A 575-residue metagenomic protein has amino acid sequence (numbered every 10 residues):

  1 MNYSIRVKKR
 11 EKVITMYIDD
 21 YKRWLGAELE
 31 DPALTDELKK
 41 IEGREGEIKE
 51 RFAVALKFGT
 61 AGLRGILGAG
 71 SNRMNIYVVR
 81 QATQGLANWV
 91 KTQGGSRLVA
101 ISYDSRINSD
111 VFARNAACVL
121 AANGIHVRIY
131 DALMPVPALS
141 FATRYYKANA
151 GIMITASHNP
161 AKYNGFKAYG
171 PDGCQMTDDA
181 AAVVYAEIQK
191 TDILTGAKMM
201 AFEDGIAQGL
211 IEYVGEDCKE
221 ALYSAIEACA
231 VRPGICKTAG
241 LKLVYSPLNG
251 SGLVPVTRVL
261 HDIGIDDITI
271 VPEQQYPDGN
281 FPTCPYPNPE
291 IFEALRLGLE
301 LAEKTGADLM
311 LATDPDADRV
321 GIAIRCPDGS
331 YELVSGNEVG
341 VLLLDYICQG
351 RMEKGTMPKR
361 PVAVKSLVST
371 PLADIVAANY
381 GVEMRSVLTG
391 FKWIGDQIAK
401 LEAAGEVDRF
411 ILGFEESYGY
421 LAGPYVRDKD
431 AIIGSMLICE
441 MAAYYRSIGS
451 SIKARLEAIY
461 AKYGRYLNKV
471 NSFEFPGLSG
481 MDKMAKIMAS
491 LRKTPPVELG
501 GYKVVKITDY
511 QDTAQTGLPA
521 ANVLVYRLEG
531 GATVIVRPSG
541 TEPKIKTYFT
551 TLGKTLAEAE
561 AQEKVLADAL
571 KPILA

Functional and structural regions predicted by a protein language model:
Y3-T15: Short, Lys/Arg-enriched N-terminal segments with co-localized hydrophobic residues within the first ~10-30 amino acids
Y21-A116, N123, I206, I211-A239 (+1 more regions): An N-terminal, well-structured beta->alpha segment
E47-L56, N164-A302: Gly/Ser/Thr-enriched, mixed-charge loops and adjacent short helices that form phosphate/oxyanion-binding elements
F52-N72, A156-N159, L243, P247-V259 (+4 more regions): Conserved phosphate/anionic-ligand binding catalytic regions in large, soluble enzymes, centered on
A100-Y163, H261-G321: N-terminal small/polar loop signature for handling phosphorylated ligands or for N-terminal nucleophile
V111-L120, Y163-G170, V256, D318-N337 (+1 more regions): Short Gly/Thr/Asp-enriched flexible loops that form oxyanion-binding sites at enzyme active sites
Y169-M199, N337-R360, K365-V376, A431: Glycine-rich phosphate-binding loop plus the immediately following alpha-helix
E303, A307-L309, S330-E332, G350-R537 (+3 more regions): Phosphate-binding and adjacent anionic-ligand microenvironments
